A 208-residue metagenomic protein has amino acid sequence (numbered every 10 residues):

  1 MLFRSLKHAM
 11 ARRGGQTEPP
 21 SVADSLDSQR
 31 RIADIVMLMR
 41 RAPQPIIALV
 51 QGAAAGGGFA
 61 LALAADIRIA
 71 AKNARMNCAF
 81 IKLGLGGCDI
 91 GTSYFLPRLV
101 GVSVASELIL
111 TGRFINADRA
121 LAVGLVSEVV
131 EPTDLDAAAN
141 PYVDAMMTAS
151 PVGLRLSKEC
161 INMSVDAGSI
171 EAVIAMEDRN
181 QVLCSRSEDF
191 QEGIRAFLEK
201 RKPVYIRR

Functional and structural regions predicted by a protein language model:
F3-L38, G84-L85, G168: Glycine- (often His-adjacent) and acidic-residue-rich active-site loop that binds/positions the CoA thioester
G15-S25, Q29, P132, D136 (+4 more regions): Short, structured helix-loop boundary elements
S25, Q29-V36, V143, I161 (+4 more regions): Hydrophobic alpha-helical core bundles mediating ligand binding, dimerization, or RNAP-core interactions
M37-L154, R186-S187, Q191-R195, R201: Crotonase-fold acyl-CoA enzyme core
L108-I109, C160, S164, N180-S185: Helix-loop "lid/cap" segments that line or gate small-molecule binding pockets
S127, A167-I170: A detector for short, charged/polar N-terminal pre-domain segments
K202-R208: Short C-terminal tail/terminal secondary-structure segment of NAD(P)H-dependent dehydrogenase/reductase domains
